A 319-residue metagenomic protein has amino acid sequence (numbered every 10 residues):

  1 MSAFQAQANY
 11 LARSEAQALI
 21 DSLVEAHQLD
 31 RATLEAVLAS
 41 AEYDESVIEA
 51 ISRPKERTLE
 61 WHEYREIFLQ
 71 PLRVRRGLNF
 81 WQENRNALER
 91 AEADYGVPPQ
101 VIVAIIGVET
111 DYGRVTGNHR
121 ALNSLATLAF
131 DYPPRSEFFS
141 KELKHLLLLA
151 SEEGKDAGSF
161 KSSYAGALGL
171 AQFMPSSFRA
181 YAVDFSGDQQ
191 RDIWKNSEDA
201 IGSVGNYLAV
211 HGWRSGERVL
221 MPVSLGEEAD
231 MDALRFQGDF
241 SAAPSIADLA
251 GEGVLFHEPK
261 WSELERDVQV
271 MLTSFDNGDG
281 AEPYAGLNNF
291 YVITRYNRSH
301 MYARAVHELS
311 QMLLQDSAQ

Functional and structural regions predicted by a protein language model:
Q7-E83, E89-E92: An acidic, Gly/Ser/Thr/Pro-rich helix-cap/linker signature
R13-A16, S22-S40, S136, S140-K161 (+1 more regions): A contiguous strand-loop segment
H27-L38, P99, A157, F185-D192 (+1 more regions): Short, surface-exposed acidic
L34-R57, I106-T110, R120-N123, P222-D230: Acidic helix-start/capping segments at beta-turn-to-alpha-helix junctions
Y64-S203, A209: Acidic/His-rich structured neighborhood in mature extracellular/periplasmic domains
S186, Q190-S245: Ligand-binding pocket segment of bilobal, Venus flytrap-like solute-binding proteins
G226-Q319: C-terminal soluble interaction/assembly domains
